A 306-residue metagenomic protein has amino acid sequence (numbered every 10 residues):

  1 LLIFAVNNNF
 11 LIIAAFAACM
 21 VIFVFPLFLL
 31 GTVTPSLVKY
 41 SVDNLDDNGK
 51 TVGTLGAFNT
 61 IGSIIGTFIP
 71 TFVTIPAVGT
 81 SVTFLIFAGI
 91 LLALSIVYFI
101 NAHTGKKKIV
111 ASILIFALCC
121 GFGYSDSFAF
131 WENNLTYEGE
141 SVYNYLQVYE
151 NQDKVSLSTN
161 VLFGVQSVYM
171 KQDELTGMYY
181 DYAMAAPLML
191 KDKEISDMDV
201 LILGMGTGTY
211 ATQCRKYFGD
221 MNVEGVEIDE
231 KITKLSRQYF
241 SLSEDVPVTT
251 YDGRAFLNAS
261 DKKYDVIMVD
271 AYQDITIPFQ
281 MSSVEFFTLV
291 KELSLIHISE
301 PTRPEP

Functional and structural regions predicted by a protein language model:
L1-E138, E150-D153, V161-Q166, L188-M198 (+9 more regions): Alpha-helical transmembrane segments of multi-pass membrane proteins
Y145-Q147: Short, surface-exposed charged micro-motifs
Y169-A183: Conserved SAM-binding loop and adjacent beta-strand
Y169-D173, D274-I277, R303: Second-shell loop/turn segments in exported
T233: Short alpha-helix immediately C-terminal to the canonical SAM-binding loop
D245-P247: Short, conserved active-site loop motifs that form the nucleotide-linked donor/cofactor pocket
I298-P306: A short, hydrophobic C-terminal helix/tail in secreted or cell-surface proteins
